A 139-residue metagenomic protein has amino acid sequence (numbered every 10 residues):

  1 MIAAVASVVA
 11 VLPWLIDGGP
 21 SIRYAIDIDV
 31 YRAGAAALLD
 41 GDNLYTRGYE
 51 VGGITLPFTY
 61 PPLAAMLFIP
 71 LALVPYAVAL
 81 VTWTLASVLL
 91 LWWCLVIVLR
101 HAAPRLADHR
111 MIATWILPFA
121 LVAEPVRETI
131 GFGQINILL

Functional and structural regions predicted by a protein language model:
M1-H109, E128: TM-lumen/periplasm interface segments of multi-pass membrane proteins, especially the first transmembrane helix
M66, V81-T82, A113-P118, L138: Hydrophobic alpha-helical transmembrane segments
R105-P125: Transmembrane and membrane-interface helices of multi-pass, inner-membrane envelope-modifying transferases
P125-L139: Multi-pass, polyprenyl lipid-linked donor-dependent membrane glycosyltransferases
